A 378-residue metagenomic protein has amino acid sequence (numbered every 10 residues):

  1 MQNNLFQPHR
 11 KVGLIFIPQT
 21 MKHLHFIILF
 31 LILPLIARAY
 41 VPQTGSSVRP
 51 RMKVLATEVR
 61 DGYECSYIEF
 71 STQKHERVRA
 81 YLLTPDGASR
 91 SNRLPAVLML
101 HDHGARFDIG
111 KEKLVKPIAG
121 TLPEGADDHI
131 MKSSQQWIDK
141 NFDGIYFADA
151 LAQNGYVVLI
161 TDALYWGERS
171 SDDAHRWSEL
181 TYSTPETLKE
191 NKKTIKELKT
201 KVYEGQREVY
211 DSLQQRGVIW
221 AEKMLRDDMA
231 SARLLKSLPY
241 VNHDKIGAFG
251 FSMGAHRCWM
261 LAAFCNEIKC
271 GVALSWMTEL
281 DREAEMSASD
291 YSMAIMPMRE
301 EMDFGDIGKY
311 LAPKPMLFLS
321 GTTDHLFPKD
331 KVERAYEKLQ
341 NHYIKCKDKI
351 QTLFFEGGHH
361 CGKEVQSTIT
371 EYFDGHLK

Functional and structural regions predicted by a protein language model:
F30-R38: Hydrophobic h-region of N-terminal signal peptides that target proteins for export in Gram-negative bacteria
V48-N92: N-terminal cap/lid segment of alpha/beta-hydrolase-fold proteins
N92, H103-R226, K236, E283-E285: Cap/lid segment of the alpha/beta-hydrolase catalytic domain
P95, L100-D102, S320: The conserved beta1-alpha1 loop
W220-E300: Primarily recognizes the serine-hydrolase "nucleophile elbow" in alpha/beta-hydrolase and SGNH/GDSL folds
C270, L280-I344: The feature captures the conserved acid-bearing segment of alpha/beta-hydrolase catalytic domains
Y343-K378: C-terminal catalytic histidine-bearing segment of alpha/beta-hydrolase fold enzymes
